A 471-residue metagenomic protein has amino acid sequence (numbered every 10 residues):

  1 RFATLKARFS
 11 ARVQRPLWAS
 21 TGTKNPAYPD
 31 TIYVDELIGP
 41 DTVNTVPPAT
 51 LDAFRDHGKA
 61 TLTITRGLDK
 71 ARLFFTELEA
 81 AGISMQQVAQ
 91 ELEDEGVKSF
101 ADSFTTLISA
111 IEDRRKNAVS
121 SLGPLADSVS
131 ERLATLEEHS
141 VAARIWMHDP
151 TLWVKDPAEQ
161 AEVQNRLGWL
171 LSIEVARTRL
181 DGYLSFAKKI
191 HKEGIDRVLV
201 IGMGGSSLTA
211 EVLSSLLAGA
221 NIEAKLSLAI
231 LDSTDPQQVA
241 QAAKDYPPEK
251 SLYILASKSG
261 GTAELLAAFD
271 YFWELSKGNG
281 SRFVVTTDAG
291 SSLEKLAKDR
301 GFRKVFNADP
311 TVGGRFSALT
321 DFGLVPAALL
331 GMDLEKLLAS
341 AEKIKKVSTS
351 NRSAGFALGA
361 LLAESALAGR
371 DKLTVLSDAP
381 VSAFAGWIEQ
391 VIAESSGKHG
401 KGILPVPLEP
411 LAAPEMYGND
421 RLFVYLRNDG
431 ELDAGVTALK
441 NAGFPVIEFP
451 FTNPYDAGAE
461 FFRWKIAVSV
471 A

Functional and structural regions predicted by a protein language model:
R1-A49: Catalytic alpha/beta core domains of metabolic enzymes, predominantly
Y28-A80: A C-terminal functional module that forms or caps the active site or interfaces directly with catalytic machinery
I64-V119: C-terminal extensions of enzymes
I108-L136, A339-K343, I447-F449, G458-A471: Terminal amphipathic helices with adjacent charged low-complexity linkers/tails
S120-K192: Extended, charge-enriched "interface" segments that sit outside catalytic cores
G168-K188, A210-L252, A256, G261-A263 (+1 more regions): Glycine-rich oxoanion-binding loops at beta->alpha junctions
L199, M203-A210, K258-L265, A289-S292 (+4 more regions): Gly/Ser/Thr-rich loops at beta-strand to alpha-helix junctions that form or flank small-molecule/cofactor-binding
L275-V424, A442, V468-A471: Active-site phosphate/pyrophosphate-binding segments
